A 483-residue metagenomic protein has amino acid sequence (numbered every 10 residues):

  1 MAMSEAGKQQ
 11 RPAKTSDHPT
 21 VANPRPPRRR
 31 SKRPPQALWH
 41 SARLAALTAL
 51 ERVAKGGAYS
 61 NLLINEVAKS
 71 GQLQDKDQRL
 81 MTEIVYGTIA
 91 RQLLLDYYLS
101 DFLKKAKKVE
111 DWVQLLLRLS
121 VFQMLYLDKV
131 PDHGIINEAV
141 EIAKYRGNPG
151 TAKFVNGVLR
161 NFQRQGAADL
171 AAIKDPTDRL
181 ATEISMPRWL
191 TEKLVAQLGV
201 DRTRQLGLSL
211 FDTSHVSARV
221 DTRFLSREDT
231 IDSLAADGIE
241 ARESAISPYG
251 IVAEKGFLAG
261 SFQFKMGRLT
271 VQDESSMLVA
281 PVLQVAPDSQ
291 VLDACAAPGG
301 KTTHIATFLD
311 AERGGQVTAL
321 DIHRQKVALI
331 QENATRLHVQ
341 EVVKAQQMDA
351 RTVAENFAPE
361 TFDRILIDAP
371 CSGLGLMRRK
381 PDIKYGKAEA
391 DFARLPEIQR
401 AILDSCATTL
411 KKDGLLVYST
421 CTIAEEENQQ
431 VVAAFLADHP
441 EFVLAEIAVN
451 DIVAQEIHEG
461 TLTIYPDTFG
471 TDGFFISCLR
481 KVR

Functional and structural regions predicted by a protein language model:
M1-R483: S-adenosylmethionine
